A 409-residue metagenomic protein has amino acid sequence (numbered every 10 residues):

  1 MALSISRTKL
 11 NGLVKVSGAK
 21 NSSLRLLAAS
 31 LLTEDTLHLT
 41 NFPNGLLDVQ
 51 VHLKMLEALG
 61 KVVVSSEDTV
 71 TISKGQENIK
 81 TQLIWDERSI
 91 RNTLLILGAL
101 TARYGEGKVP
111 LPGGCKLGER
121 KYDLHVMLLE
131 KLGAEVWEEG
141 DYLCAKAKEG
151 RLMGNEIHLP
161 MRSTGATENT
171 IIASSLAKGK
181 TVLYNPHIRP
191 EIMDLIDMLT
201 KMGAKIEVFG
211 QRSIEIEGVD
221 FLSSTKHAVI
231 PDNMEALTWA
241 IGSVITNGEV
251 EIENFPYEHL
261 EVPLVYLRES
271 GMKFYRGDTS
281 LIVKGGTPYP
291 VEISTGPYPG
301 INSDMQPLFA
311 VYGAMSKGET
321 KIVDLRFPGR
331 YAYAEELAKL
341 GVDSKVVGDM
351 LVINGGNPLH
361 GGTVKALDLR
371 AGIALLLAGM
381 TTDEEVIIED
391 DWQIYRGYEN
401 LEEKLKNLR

Functional and structural regions predicted by a protein language model:
M1-R409: Short, structured segments at the rim of ligand-binding sites
